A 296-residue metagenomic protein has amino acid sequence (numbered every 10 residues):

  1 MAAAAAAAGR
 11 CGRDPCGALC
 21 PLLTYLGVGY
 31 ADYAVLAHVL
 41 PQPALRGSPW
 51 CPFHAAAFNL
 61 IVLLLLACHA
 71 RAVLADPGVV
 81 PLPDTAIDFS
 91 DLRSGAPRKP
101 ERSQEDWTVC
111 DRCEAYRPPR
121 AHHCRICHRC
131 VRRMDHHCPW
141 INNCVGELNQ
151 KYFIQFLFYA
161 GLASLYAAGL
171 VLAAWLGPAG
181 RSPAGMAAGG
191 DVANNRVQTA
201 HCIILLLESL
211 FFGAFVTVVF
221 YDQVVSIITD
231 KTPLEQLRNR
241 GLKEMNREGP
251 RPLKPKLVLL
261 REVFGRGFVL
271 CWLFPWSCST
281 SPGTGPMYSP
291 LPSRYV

Functional and structural regions predicted by a protein language model:
M1-H137, I141-V296: Membrane-associated feature with strongest affinity for ZDHHC
